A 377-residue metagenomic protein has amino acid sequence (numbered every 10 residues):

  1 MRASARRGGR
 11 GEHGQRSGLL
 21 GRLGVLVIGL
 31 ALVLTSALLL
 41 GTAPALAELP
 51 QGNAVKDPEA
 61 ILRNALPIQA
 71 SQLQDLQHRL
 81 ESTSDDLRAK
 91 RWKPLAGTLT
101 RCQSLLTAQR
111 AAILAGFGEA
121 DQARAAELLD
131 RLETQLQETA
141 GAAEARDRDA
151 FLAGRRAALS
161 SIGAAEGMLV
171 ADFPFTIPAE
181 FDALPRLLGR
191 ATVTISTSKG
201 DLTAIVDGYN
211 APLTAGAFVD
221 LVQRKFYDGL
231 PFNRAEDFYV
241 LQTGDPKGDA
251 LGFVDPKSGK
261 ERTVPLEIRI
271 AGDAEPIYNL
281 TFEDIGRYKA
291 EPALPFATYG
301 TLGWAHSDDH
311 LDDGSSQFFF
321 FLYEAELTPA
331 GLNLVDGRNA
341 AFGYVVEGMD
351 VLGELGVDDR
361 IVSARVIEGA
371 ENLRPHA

Functional and structural regions predicted by a protein language model:
M1-L20: N-terminal secretory signal peptides that target proteins for export/translocation
R2, L46-A377: Cross-family detector of peptidyl-prolyl cis-trans isomerase
V25-L39: Bacterial N-terminal signal peptides
